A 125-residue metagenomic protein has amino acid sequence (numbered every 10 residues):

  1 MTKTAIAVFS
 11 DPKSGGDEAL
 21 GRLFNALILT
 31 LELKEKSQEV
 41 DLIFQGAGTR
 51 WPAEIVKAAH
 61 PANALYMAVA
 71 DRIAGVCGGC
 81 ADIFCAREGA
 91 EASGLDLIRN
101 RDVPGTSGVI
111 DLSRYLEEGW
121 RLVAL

Functional and structural regions predicted by a protein language model:
K3-I6, V40-D41, I73-G75, D96 (+1 more regions): Structural motif
T4-F24, R50-E54: Short, glycine-rich nucleotide/cofactor-binding loops
G21-E35: Histidine-anchored nucleotide/phosphate-binding helix
T30, V40-Q45, A74-C80: Short internal beta-strands
L42, G48-A58: N-terminal beta-loop-helix "entrance" segment that forms/cooperates in small-molecule cofactor or anionic ligand
K57-R87, A92-D96, R101: A glycine-rich helix N-cap at a beta->alpha junction
D102-G105, I110: Low-complexity intrinsically disordered segments
V109-A124: C-terminal binding/interaction regions
